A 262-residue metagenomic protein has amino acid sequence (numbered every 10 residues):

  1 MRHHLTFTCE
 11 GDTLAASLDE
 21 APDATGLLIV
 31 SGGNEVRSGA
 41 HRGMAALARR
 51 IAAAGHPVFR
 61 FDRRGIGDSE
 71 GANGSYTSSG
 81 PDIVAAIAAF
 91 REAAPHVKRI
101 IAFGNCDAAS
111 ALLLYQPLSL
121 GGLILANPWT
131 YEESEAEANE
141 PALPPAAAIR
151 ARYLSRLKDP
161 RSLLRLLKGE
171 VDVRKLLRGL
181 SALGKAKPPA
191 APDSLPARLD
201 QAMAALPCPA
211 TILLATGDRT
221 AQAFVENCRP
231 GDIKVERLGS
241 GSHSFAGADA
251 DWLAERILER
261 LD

Functional and structural regions predicted by a protein language model:
M1-T25, G247: N-terminal cap/lid segment of alpha/beta-hydrolase-fold proteins
D19-D62: Short, surface-exposed "cap/lid" segments of acyl-processing enzymes
V30-S31, R63, A126, L238: Alpha/beta-hydrolase
N34, R63-G67, T130, S242: Alpha/beta-hydrolase active-site loop signature
I51, Y115-Q116: Aromatic pocket-lining residues of Rossmann-like dinucleotide-binding sites
R64-A94, R99: Catalytic nucleophile-loop/oxyanion-hole region of alpha/beta-hydrolase and closely related hydrolase-like folds
I100-L114: Glycine-rich nucleophile elbow surrounding the catalytic serine of serine-hydrolase chemistry
S119-A254, L258: The alpha/beta-hydrolase serine catalytic core
